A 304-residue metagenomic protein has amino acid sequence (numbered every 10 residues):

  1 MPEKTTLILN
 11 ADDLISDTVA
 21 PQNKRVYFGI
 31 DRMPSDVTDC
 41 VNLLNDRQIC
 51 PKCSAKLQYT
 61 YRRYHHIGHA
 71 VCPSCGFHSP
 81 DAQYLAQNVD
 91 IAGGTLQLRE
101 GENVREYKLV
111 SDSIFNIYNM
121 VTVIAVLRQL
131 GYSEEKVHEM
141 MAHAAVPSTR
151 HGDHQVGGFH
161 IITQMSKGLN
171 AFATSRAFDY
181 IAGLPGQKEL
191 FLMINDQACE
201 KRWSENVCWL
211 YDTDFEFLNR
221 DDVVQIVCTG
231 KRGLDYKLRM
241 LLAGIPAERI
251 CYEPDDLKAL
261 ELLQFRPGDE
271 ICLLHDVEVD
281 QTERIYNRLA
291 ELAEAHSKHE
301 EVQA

Functional and structural regions predicted by a protein language model:
M1-G157: Acidic, Mg2+-coordinating active-site environments of NTP-dependent enzymes
R47, S54, Y64-S79, A125-Y132 (+1 more regions): ATP-dependent carboxylate-amine ligase
